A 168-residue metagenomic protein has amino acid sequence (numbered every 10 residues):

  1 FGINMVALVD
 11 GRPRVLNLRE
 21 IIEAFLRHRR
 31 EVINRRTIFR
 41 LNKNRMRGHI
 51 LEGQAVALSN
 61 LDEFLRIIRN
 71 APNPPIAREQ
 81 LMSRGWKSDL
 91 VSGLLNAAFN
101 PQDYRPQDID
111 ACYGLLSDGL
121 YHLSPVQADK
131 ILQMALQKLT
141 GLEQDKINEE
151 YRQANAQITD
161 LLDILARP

Functional and structural regions predicted by a protein language model:
F1-P168: C-terminal interaction appendages of subunits in large macromolecular complexes
